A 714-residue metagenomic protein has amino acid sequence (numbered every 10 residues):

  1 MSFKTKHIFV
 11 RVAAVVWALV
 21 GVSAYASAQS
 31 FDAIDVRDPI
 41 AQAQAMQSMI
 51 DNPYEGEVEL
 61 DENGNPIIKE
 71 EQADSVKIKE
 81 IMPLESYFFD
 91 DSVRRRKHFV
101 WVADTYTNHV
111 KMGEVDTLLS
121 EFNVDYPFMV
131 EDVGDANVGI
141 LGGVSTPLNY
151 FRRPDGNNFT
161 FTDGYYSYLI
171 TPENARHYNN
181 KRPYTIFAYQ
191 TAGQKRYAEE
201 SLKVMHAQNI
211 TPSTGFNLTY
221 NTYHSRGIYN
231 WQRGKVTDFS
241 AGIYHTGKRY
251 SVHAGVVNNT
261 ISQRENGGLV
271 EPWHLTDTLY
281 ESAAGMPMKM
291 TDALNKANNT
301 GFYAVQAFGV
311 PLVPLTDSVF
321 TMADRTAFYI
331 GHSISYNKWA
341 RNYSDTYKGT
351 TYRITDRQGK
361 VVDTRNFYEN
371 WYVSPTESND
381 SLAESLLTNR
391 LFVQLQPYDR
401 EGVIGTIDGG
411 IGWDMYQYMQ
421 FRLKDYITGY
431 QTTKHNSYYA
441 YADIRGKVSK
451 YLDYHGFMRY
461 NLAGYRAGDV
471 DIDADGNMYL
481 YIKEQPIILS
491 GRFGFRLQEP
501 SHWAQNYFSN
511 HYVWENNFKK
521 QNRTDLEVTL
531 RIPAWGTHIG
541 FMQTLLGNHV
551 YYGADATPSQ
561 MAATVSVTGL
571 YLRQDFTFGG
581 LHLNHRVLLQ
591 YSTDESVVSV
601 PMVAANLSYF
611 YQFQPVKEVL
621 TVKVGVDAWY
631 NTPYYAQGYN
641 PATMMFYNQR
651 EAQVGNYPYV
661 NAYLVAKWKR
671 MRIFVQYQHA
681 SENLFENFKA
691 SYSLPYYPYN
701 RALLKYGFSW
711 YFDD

Functional and structural regions predicted by a protein language model:
M1-P39, Q676, R701-A702, G707-D714: Bacterial Sec-dependent N-terminal signal peptides
S2, I8, S30, Y87-F88 (+3 more regions): Intrinsic disorder/low-structure terminal segments
T5, R11-V12, G285-P287, T351 (+2 more regions): Terminal non-domain segments
V16, G21-A24, Q194, R226-N230 (+2 more regions): A generic structural signal for short coil/turn motifs at secondary-structure boundaries
G21, N52-P53, G64, G359 (+1 more regions): Short, flexible coil/linker elements and helix-boundary hinge sites characteristic of intrinsically disordered
Q29-T300, G309-A323, Y479-Y481, Q485-P486 (+2 more regions): Membrane-proximal, glycine/serine-rich, low-complexity loop/turn segments characteristic of large bacterial
N180-R182, D292-G349, T355-D714: Exposed, low-structure sequence patches enriched in small/polar residues
